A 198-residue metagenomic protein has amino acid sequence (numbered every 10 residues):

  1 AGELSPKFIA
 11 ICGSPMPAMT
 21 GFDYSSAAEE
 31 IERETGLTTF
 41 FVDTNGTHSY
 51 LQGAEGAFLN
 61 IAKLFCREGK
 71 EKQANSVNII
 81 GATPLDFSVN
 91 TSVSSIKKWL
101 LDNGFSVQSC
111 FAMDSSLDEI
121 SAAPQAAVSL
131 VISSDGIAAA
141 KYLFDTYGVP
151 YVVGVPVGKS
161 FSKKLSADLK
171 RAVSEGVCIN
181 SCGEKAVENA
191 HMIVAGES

Functional and structural regions predicted by a protein language model:
A1-S198: An N-terminal assembly and electron-transfer interface module characteristic of large anaerobic redox and radical
